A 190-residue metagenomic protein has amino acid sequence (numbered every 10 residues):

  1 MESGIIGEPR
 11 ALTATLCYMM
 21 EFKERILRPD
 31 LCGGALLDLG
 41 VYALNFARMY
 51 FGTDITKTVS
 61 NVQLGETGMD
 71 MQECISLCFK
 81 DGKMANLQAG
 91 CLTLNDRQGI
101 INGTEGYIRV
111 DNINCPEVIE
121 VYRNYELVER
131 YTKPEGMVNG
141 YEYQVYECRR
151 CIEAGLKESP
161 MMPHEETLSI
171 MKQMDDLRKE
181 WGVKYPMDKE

Functional and structural regions predicted by a protein language model:
M1-V59: Predominantly a Rossmann-like dinucleotide-binding segment in NAD(P)-dependent oxidoreductases
G7-T15, R109-N112, V118-I119: Mobile, glycine-enriched helix-loop/loop "lid" segments at the mouths of ligand-binding/catalytic clefts that gate
L31-L37, R130-N139: A short glycine-threonine-serine/GTX helix/turn-capping micro-motif
G34, D38-N45, T53, D70 (+3 more regions): Generic recognition of short, well-ordered alpha-helical interface segments
N45-V118, Y146-A154, D188-E190: Contiguous beta-strand/loop segments that form the cofactor/metal-binding neighborhood of enzyme cores
K80, R150-E190: C-terminal helix-rich "cap/oligomerization" subdomain common to oxidoreductases
D81, R123-Y125: Solvent-exposed strand-loop boundary residues in beta-sheet-rich modules
K133-Y146, M162: Active-site loop of classical SDR/Rossmann-like NAD(P)-dependent oxidoreductases, centered on the catalytic Tyr-X3-Lys
